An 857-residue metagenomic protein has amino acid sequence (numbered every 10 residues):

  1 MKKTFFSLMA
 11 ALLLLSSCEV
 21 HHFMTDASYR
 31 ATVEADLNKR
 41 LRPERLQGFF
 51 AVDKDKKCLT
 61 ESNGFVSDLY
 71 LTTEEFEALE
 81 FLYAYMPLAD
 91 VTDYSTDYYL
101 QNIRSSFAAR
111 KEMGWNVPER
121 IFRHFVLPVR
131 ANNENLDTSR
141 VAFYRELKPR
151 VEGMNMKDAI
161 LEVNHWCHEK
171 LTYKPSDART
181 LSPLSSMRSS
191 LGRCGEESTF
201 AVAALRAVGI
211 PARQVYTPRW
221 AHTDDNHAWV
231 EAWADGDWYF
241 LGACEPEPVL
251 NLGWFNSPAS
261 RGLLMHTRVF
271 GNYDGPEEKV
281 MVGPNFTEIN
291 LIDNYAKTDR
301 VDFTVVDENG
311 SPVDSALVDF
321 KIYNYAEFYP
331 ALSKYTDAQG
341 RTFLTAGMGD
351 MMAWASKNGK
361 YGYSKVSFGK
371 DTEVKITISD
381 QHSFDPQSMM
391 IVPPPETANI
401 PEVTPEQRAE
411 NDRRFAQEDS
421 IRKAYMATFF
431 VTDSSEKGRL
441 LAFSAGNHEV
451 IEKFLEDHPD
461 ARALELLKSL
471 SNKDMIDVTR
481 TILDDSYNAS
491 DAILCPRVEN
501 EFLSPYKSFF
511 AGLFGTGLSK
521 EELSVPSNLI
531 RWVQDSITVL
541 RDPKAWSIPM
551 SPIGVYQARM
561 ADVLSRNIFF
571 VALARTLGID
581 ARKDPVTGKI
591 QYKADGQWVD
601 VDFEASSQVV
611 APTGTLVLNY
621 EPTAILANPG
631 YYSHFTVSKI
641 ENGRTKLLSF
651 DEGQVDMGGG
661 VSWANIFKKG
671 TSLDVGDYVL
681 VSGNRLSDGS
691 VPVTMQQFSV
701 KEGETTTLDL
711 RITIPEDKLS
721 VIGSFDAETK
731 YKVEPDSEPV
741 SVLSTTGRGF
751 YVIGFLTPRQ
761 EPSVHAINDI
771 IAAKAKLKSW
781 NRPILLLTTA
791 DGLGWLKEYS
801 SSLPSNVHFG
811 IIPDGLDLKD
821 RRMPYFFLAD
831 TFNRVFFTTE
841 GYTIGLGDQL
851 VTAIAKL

Functional and structural regions predicted by a protein language model:
F23, D36, R145, P149-M154 (+9 more regions): Hydrophobic/aromatic-rich core segments of domains that either
T25-G192, D225, E418-A558, E604-A605: Secondary-structure boundary elements
I289-D314, Y325, N619-Y631, I640-T645: Structural motif
N324-T342, G643-F667: Short, acidic Ser/Thr/Gly-rich low-complexity loop/linker segments typical of extracellular and cell-surface proteins
G349-K360, D674-S687: A short, solvent-exposed beta-strand micro-motif common in secreted/extracellular proteins
G359-Q381, R685-T713: Structured interaction patches on ligand/partner-binding surfaces of diverse proteins
V742-I770, P783: Short active-site neighborhood of thiol/selenol oxidoreductases, capturing the structured segment around
L785, W795-F827: Short, internal strand/loop/helix patches that form the active-site neighborhood or redox-interaction surface
